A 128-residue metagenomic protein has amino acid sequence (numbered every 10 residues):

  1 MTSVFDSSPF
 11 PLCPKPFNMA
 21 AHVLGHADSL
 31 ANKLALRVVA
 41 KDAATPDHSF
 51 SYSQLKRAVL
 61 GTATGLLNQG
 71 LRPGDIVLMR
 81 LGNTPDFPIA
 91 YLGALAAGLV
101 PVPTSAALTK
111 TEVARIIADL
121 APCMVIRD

Functional and structural regions predicted by a protein language model:
S7-K15, T45-H48: Acyl-group handling in specialized metabolite and lipid biosynthesis
P14-V38, R57: A short N-terminal helical cap/helix-turn-helix that marks the beginning of AMP-binding/adenylate-forming
N32-T84, P88, L92, T109-A114 (+1 more regions): Conserved AMP-binding/adenylate-forming core of the ANL superfamily
L78, M124-I126: Structural motif
L95: Anion (oxyanion) recognition and catalysis
G98: Structured binding elements
T104-A106, D128: Short beta->alpha connector loops at strand-helix junctions that form conserved, small/polar/Pro-enriched
D119-C123: Active-site charged/polar residues at nucleotide-handling catalytic sites that mediate phosphoryl, nucleotidyl
